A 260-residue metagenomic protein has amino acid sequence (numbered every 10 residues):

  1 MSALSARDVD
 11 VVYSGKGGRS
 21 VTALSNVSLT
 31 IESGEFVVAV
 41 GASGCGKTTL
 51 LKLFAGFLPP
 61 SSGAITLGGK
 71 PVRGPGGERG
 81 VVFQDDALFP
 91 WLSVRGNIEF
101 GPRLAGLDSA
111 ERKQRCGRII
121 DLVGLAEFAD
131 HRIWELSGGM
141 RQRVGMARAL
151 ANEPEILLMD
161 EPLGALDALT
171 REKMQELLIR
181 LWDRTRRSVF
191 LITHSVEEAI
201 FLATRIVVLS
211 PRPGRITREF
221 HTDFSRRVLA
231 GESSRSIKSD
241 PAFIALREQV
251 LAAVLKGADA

Functional and structural regions predicted by a protein language model:
M1-A3, V12-N26: A short, flexible loop at the N-terminus of ABC-type nucleotide-binding domains that lies
V40-A42: The feature captures the beta-strand-to-loop junction immediately N-terminal to the Walker
A55: Helix-to-loop junction immediately C-terminal to a conserved catalytic motif
G63-P75, R115: Conserved ABC transporter NBD signature motif
L92-F100: Short coil-to-helix segment of the ABC ATPase nucleotide-binding domain corresponding to the Q-loop/switch region
R103, A110-F128, R180: Conserved ABC ATPase "signature" region
H131-W134, N152: Conserved signature/switch motifs of ABC ATPase nucleotide-binding domains
M146: Hydrophobic anchor residue at the start of the ABC signature
